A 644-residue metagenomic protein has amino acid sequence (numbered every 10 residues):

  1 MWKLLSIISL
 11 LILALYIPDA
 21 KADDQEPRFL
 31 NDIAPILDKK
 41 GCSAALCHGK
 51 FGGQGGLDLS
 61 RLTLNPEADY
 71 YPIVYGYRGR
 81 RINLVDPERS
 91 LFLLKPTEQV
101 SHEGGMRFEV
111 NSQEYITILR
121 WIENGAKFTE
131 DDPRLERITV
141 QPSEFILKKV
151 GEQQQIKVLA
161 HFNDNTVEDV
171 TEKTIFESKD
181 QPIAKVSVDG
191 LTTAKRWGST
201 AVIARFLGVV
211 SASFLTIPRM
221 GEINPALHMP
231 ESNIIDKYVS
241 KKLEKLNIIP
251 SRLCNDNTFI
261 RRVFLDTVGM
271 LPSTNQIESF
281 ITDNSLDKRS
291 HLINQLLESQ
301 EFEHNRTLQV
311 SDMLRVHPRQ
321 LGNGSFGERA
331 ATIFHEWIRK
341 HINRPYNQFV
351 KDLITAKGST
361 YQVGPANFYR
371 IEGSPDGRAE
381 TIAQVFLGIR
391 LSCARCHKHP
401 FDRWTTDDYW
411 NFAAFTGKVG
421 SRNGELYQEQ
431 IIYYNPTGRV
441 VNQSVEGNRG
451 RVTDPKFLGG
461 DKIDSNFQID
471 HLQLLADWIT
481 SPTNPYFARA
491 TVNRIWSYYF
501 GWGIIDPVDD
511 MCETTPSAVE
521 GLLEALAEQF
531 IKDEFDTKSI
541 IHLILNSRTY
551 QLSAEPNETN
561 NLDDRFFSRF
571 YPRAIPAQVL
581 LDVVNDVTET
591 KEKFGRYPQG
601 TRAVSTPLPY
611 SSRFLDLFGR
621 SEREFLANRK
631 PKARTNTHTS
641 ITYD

Functional and structural regions predicted by a protein language model:
W2-R28, L119-Q153, L159, W197-P225 (+4 more regions): Post-cleavage N-terminal segment of exported redox proteins
A22-Y115, D132-L159, T166-S232, R262 (+6 more regions): Solvent-exposed helix-loop boundary motif
D38-R61, R120, N124-D131, R390-T405 (+1 more regions): Periplasmic/extracellular electron-transfer cofactor-ligation site, primarily the c-type cytochrome heme-c attachment
R78-G79, E103-F108, G324-S325, F570-Y571 (+1 more regions): Active-site rim elements
F92-L93, V310, V584: Bulky hydrophobic/aromatic "packing anchor" residues in well-ordered structure
W121-N124, F176, W478, W496: Signature tryptophan residues that serve as conserved aromatic anchors
L227-E301, R306, R315-R596: Primarily short, surface-exposed interaction patches in extracytoplasmic proteins
V587-L608, R613-Y643: Long, His/Glu/Asp-enriched segments that create or flank divalent metal/ion-associated functional microenvironments
